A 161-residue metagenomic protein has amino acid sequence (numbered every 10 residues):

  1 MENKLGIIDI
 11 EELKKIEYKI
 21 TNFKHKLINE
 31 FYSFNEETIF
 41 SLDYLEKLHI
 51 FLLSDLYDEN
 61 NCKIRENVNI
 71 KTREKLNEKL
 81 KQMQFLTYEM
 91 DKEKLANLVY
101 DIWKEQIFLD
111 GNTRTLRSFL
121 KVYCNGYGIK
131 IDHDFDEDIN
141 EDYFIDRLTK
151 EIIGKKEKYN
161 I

Functional and structural regions predicted by a protein language model:
M1-I161: FIC/Doc superfamily catalytic core
